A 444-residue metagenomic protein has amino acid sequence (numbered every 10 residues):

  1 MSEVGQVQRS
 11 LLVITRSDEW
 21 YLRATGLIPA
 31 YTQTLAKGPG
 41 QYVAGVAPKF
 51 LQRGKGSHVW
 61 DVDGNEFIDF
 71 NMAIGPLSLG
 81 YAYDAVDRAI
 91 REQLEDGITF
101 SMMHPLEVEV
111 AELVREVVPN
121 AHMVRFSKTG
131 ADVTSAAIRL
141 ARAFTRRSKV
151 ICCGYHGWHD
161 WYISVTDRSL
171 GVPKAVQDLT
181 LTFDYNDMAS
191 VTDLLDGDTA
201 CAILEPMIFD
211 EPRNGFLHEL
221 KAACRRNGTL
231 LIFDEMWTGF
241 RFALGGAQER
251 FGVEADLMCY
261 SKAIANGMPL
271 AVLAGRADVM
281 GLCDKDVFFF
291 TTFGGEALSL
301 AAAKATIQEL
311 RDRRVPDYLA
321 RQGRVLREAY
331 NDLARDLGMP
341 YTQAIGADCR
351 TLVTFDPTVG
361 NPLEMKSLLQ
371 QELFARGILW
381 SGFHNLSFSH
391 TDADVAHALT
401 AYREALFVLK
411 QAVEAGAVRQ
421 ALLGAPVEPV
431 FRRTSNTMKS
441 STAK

Functional and structural regions predicted by a protein language model:
V7-R53: Active-site-adjacent loop/helix segments that line or gate small-molecule/cofactor pockets in enzymes
E66-F144: Glycine-rich loop-to-alpha-helix module at the N-terminal edge of alpha/beta enzyme cores
E109-C201, R324: PLP-dependent aspartate aminotransferase-fold enzymes
P206-L230: Active-site core of PLP-dependent enzymes with the aminotransferase class I/II
G252-L282, G295-A302: Active-site PLP attachment segment
T306-E328: Structural signature of PLP-dependent enzymes
R311-R313, A375-K444: PLP-dependent enzyme catalytic core of the Aspartate aminotransferase-like
R324-E328, A334-L369, Q420-S440: Conserved PLP-binding catalytic core of the aspartate aminotransferase-like
